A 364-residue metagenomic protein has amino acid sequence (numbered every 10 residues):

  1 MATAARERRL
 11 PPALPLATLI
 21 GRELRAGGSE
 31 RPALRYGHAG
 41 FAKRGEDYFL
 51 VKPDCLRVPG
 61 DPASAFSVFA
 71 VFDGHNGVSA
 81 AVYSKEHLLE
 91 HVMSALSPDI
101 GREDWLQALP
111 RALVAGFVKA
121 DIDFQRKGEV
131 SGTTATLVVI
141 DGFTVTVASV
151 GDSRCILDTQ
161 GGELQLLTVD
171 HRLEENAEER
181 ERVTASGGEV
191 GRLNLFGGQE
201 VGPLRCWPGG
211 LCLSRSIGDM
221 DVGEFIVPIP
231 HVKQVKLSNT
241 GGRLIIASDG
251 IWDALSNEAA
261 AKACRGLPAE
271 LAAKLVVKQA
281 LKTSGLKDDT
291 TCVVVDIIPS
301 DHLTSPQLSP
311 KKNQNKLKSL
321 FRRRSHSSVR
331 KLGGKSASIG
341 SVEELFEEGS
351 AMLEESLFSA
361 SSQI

Functional and structural regions predicted by a protein language model:
M1-I364: PP2C/PPM-type serine/threonine phosphatase catalytic domain
